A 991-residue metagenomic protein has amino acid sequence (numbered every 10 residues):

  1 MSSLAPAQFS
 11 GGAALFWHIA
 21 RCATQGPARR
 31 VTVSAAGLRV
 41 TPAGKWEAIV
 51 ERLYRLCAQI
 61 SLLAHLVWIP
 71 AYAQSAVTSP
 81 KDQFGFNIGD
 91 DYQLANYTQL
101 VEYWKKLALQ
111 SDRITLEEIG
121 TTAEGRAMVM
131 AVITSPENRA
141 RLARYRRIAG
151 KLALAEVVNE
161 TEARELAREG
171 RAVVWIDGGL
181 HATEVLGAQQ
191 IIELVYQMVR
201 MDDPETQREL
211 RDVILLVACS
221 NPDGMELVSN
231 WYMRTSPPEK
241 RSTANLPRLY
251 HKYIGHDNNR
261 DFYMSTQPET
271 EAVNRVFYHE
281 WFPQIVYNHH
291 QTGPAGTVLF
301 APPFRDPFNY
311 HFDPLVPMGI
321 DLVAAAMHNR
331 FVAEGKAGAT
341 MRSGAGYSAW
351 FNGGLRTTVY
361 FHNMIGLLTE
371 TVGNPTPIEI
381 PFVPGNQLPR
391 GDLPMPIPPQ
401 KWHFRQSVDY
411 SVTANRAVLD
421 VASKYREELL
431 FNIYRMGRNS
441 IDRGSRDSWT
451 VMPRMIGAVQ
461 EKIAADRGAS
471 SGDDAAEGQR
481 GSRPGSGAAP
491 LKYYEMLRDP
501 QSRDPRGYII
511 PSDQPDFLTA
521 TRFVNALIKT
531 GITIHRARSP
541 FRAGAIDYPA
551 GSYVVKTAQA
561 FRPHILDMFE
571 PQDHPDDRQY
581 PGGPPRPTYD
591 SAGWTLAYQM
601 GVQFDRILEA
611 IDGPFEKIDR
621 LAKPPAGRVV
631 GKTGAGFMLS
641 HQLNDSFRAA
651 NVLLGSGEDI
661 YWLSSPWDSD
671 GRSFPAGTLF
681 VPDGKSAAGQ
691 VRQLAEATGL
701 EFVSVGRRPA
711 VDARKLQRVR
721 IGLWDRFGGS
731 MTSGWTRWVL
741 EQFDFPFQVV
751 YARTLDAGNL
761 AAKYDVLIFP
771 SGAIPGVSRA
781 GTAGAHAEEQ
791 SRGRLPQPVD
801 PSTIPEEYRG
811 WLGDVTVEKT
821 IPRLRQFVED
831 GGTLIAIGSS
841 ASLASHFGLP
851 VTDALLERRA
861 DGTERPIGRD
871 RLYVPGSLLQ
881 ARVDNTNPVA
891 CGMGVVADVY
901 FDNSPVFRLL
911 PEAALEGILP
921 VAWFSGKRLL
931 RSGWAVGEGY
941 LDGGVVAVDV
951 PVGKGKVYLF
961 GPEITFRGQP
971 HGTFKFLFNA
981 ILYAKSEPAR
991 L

Functional and structural regions predicted by a protein language model:
S2-S3, S10, S34, S61: Serine residues within intrinsically disordered or low-complexity segments
P6, H18-C22, C57: Short, often N-terminal, low-complexity regions that either remain intrinsically disordered or form a short helix
P6-A7, A23, L38-T41: Intrinsically disordered, low-complexity segments enriched in serine/proline and basic residues
C57-P70: Bacterial N-terminal signal peptides
Q74-V213, I254, R260-D261, T266-P268 (+5 more regions): Intrinsic-disorder/low-complexity accessory segments
V213-A218, P222-R260: Divalent-metal coordination cores built from histidine and acidic residues
